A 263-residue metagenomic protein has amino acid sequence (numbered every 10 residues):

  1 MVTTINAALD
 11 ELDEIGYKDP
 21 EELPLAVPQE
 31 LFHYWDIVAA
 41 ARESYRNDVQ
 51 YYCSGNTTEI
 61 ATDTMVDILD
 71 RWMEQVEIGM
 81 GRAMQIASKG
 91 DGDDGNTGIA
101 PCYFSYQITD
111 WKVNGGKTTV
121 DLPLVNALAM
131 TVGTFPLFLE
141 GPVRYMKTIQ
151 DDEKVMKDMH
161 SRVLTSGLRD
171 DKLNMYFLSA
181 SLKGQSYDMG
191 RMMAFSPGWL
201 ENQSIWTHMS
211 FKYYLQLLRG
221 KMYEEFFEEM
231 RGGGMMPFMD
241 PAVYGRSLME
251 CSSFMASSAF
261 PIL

Functional and structural regions predicted by a protein language model:
M1-L263: Acidic, mature catalytic/reactive cores of soluble proteins
